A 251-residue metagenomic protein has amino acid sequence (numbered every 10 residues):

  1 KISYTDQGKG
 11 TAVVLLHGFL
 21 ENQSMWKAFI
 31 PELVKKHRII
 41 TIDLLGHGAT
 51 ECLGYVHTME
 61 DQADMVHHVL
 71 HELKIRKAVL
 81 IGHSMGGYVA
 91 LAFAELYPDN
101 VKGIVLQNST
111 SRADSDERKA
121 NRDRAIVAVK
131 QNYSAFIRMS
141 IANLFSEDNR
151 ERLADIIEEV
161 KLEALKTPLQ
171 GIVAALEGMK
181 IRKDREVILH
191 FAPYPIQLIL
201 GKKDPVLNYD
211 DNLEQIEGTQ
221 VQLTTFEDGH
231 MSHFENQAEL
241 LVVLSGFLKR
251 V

Functional and structural regions predicted by a protein language model:
K1-V13, V34-H37, H71, I75-R76 (+5 more regions): Alpha/beta-hydrolase fold catalytic core
S3-Y55, M59, V69: Conserved HGGG/HGGXW glycine-rich cap/lid loop of the alpha/beta-hydrolase fold
A49, L91, S109-E117, E147-D148 (+1 more regions): A short beta-to-alpha transition loop/helix N-cap that caps and shapes the active-site region
D61-A78: Conserved acidic catalytic loop of the alpha/beta-hydrolase fold
R76-S115: Conserved hydrolase catalytic core segment
A113-A120, Q131-F191: Conserved alpha/beta-hydrolase catalytic His-Asp/Glu region
F191-D228, F234: Conserved loop-alpha-helix segment in the C-terminal half of the alpha/beta-hydrolase fold that carries the catalytic
F234-L248: Post-His helix in hydrolase/transferase enzymes
